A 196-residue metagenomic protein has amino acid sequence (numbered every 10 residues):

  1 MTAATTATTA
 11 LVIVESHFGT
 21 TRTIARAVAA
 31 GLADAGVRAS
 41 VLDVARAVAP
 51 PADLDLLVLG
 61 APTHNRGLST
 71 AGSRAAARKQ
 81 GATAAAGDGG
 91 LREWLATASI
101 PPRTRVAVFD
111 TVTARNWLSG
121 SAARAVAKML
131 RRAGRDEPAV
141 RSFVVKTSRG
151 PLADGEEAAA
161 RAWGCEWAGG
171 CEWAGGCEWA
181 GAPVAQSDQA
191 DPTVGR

Functional and structural regions predicted by a protein language model:
T2, A7-A35: N-terminal beta1-alpha1 ligand-phosphate binding loop
A10, R38-S40, V106, D136-P138: Hydrophobic anchor at the start of a short beta-strand that flanks the dinucleotide cofactor-binding loop
F18, T111-W117, V145-S148: Short histidine/acidic/glycine/proline-rich micro-motifs that form metal- and phosphate-coordinating active-site loops
D34, A77-A85, V184-R196: Electropositive, surface-exposed helix/loop patches at the edges of structured domains that serve as adaptable
D34-V44: Charged, well-structured alpha/beta interaction segments
D43-A133: Helix-loop-strand module that forms the ligand-binding subsite of alpha/beta enzymes
D136-R196: Glycine-rich phosphate/pyrophosphate-binding loop and the adjoining helix
